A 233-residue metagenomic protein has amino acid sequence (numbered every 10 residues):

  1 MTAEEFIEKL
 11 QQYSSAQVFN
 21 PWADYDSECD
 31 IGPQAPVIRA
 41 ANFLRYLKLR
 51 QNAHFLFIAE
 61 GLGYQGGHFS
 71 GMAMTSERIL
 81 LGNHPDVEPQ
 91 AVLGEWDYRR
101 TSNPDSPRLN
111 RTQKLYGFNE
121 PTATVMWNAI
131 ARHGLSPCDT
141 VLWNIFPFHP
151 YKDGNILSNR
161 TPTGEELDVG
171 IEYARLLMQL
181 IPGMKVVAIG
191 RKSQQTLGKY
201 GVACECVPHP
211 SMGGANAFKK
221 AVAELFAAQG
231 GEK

Functional and structural regions predicted by a protein language model:
M1, E232-K233: Basic/polar N-terminal segments that are highly enriched at the extreme N-terminus, encompassing both cleavable
T2-K185, S193-Q195, Y200: A polyanion-binding, active-site-adjacent surface
G201-E232: Short, flexible loop segments at boundaries between secondary-structure elements
